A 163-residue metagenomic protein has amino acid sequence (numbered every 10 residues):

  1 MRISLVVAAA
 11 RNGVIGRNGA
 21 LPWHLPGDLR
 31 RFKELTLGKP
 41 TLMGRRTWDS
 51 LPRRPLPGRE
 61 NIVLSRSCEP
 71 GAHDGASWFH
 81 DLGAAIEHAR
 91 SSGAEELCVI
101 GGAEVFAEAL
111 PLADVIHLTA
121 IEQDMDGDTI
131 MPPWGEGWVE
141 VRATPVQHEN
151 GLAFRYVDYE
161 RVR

Functional and structural regions predicted by a protein language model:
M1-L5: Extreme N-terminal starter segment of soluble prokaryotic enzymes
V6-P40, R45-R163: Flexible, gly/pro- and Lys/Arg-enriched active-site loops
